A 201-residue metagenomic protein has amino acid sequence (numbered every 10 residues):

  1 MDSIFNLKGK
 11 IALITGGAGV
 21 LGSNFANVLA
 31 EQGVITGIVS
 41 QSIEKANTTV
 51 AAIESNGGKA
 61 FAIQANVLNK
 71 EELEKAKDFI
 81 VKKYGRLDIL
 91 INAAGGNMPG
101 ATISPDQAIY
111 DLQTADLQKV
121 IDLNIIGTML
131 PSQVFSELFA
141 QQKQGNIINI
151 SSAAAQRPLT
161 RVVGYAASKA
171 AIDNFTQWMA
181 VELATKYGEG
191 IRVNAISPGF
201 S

Functional and structural regions predicted by a protein language model:
I11, A18-G19: Conserved glycine-rich cofactor-binding loop
V34-T48: Conserved glycine-rich Rossmann-like NAD(P)H-binding loop of the short-chain dehydrogenase/reductase
I43, Q64-A76, T114: The beta1-alpha1 cofactor-binding region of Rossmann-like NAD(H)/NADP(H)-dependent oxidoreductases
E74, N97-Q118, Q141, R161-G164: Conserved mid-core segment of classical short-chain dehydrogenase/reductases
G96, Y110-M129, Q144, I148 (+1 more regions): Catalytic Tyr-X3-Lys loop
S132, S168: Active-site helix of classical SDR
E137, V181-K186: Alpha-helical segment proximal to the catalytic Tyr-Lys
S152: Residue(s) in the substrate-gating loop at a strand-loop-helix junction that position the organic substrate next
